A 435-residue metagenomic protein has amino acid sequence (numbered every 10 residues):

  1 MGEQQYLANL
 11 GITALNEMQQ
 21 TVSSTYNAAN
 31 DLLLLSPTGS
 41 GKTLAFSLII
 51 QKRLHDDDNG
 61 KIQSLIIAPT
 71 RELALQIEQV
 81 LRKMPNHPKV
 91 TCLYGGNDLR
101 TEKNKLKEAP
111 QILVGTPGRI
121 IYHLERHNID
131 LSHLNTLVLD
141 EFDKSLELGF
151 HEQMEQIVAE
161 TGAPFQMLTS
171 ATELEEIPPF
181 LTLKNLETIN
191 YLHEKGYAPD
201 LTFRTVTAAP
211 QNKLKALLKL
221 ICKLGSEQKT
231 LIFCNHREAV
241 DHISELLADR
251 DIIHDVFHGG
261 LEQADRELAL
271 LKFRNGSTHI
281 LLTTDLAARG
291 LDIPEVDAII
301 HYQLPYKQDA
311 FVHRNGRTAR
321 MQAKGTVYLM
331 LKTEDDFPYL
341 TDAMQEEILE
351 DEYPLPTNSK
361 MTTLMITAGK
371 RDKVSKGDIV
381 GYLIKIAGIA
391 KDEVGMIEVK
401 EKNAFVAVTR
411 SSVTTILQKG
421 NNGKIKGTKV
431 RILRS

Functional and structural regions predicted by a protein language model:
M1-L35: Conserved pre-motif I regulatory segment
Q5, N59-E125, H133-T136, H242-G259 (+1 more regions): Conserved nucleic-acid-binding Ia/Ib motif block in the N-terminal RecA-like helicase ATPase lobe
N16-Q19, L35-S40, L65-R71, L139-K144 (+2 more regions): Conserved helicase ATPase motor motifs in RecA-like P-loop NTPase domains
Q20-L32, T43-N59, L75, V80-M84: Walker A/P-loop NTP-binding motif
G96-N97, E173-L220: Interdomain hinge/linker at the junction between the two RecA-like core domains of SF2 helicases
Y122, D130-E194, L340-A343: Post-DEXD/H (motif II) to motif III coupling segment of the RecA-like Helicase ATP-binding lobe
Q156, P199-A248, G388: Conserved interdomain hinge at the start of the Helicase C-terminal
I280, K307-D351: Conserved segment of the helicase C-terminal RecA-like domain
